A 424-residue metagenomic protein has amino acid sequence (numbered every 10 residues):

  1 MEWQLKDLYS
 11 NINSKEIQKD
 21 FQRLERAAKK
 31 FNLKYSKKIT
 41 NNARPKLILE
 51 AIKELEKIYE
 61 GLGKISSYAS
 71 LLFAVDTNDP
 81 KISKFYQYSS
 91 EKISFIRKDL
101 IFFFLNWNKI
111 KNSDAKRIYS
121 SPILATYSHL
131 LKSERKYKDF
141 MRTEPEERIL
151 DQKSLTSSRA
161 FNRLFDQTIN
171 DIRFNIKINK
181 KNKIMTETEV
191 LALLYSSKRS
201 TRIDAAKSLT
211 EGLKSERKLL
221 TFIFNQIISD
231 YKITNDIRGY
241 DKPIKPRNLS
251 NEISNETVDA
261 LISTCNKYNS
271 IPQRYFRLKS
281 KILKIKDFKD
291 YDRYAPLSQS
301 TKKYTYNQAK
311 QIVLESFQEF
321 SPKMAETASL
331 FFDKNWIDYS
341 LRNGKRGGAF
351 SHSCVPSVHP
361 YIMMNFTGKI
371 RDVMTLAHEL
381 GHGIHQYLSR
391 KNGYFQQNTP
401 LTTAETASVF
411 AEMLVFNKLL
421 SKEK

Functional and structural regions predicted by a protein language model:
M1-Q299, K310: A well-structured
N11, G239, T367-Q386, S408: Active-site recognition of the HExxH zinc-binding catalytic motif
N255, F320-K323, Y387-F395, N417-K424: Inter-helical turn/loop segments and adjacent helix faces that build the functional surface of alpha-helical bundle
I282-E319, A325-A328, S351, I362 (+2 more regions): Long, K/E/R/D-enriched contiguous segments that form extended
T301-Y306, S357-A377: Short pre-active-site segment immediately N-terminal to the catalytic Zn-binding motif
K302-Y304, I337-H359: Catalytic zinc-binding patch centered on the HExxH motif and its immediate surroundings that defines zinc-dependent
M374, Q386-V409: Post-HEXXH active-site segment of zinc metalloproteases
P400-K424: Post-HExxH zinc-binding segment in Zn-dependent metallohydrolases
